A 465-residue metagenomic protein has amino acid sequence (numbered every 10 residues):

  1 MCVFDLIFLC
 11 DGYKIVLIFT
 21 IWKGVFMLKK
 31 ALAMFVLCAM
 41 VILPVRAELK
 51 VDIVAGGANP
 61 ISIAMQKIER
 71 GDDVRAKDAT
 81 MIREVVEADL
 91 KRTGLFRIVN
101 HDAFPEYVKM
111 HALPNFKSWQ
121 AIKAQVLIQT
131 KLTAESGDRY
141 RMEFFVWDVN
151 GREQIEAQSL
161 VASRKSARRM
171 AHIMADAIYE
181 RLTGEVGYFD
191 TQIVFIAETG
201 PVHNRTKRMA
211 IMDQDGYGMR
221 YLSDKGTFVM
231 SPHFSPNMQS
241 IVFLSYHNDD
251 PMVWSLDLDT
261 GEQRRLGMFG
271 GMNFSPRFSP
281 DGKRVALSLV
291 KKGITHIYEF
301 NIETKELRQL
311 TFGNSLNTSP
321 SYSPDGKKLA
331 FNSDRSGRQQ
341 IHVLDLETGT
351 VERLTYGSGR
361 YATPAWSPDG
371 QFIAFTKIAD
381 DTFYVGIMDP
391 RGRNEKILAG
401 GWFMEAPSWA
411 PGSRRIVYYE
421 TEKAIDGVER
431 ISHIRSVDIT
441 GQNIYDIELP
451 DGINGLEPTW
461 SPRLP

Functional and structural regions predicted by a protein language model:
L49, M110-A177: Amphipathic beta-strand/beta-sheet edge segments enriched in Tyr/Trp
D52-K117, I128-L132: Short beta-strand->alpha-helix linker/helix-N-cap micro-motif that forms a surface specificity/interaction loop
N150, D213-Y217, D257-G261, N301-K305 (+3 more regions): Short loop/turn segments that connect beta-strands within beta-propeller blades
V186, E198-R208, K225-T227, L244-V253 (+9 more regions): A flexible loop/linker signature enriched in serine peptidases of the S9 family
G187-F189, P236-N237, P280-D281, P324-D325 (+3 more regions): Residue-level detector of Asp-centered blade-edge/turn motifs that repeat once per structural unit in beta-propeller
I193, I241-V242, G282-A286, G326-A330 (+2 more regions): Hydrophobic beta-strand positions that form the internal "hydrophobic ladder" of WD40/Gbeta-like beta-propeller blades
S432-P465: Blade-level signature of beta-propeller repeat domains, shared across WD40, Kelch, NHL, RCC1 and BNR/Asp-box propellers
